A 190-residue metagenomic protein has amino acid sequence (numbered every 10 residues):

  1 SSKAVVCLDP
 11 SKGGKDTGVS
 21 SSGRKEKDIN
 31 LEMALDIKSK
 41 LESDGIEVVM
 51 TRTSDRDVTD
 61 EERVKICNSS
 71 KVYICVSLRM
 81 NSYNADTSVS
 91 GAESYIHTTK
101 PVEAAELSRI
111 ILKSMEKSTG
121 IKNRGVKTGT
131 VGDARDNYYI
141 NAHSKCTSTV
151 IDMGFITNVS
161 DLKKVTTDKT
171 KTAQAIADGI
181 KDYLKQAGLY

Functional and structural regions predicted by a protein language model:
S1-V5: Non-catalytic propeptide/linker segments at domain boundaries
V6-S20: Short, surface-exposed beta-strand segments enriched in small/polar/acidic residues
T17-E32: Glycine- and acidic-residue-enriched helix-capping/strand-helix junction motifs
D28-Y190: Active-site-proximal helix/loop segments of hydrolytic enzymes
